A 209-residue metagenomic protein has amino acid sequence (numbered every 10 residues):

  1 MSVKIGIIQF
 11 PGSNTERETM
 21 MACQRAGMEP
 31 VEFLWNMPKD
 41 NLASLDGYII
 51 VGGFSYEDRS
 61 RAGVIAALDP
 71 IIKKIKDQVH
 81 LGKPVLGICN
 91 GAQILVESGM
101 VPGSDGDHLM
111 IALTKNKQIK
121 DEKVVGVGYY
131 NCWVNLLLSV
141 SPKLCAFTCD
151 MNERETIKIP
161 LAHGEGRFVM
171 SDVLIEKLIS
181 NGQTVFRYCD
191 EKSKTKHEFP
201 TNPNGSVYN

Functional and structural regions predicted by a protein language model:
M1-G103, T114-Y130, V169-M170, I179 (+2 more regions): N-terminal beta1-alpha1 cap of cysteine-dependent amidohydrolase-like domains
A22, W133, L138-N209: C-terminal and late-domain segments of enzyme folds
E97, V101-R154, L161: Class I S-adenosyl-L-methionine
